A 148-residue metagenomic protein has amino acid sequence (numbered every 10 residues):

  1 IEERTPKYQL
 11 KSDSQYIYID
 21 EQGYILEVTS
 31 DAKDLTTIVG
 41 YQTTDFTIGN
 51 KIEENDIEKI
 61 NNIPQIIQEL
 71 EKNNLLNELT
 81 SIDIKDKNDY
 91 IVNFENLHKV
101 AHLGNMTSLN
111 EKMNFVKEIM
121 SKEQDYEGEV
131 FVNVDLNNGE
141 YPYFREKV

Functional and structural regions predicted by a protein language model:
I1-V148: Charged, solvent-exposed interaction patches on well-folded alpha/beta domains that mediate macromolecular contacts
